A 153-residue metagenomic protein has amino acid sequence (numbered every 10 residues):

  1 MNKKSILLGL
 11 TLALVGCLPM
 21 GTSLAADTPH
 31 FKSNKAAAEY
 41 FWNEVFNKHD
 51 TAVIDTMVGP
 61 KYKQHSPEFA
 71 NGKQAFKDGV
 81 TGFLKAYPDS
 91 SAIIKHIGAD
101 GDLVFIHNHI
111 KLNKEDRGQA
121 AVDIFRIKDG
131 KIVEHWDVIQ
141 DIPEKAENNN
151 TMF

Functional and structural regions predicted by a protein language model:
M1-L10: Bacterial N-terminal signal peptides that target proteins for export
G9-P19: Bacterial N-terminal signal peptides
C17, G21-F153: C-terminal and inter-domain tail/linker signature
